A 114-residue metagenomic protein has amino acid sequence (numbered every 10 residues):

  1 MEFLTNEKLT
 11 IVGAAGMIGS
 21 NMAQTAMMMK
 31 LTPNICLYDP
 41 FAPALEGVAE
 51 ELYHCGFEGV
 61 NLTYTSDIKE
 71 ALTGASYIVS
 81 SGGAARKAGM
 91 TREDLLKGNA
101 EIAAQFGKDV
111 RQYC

Functional and structural regions predicted by a protein language model:
N6, L31-A75, A84-R86, M90: Conserved N-terminal Rossmann-fold NAD(P) cofactor-binding segment
I11-V12, L37: Hydrophobic Val/Ile/Leu positions in short beta-strands of Rossmann-like dinucleotide-binding domains
A15: Conserved glycine-rich cofactor-binding loop
G19-S20: N-terminal Rossmann-fold NAD(P) dinucleotide-binding loop
A23-Q24, G107: Generic hydrophobic/aromatic pocket-lining and core-packing "Φ" positions
T25-L31: A short, Lys/Arg-enriched amphipathic alpha-helix followed by its capping loop at the start of a domain
V79-S80: Redox-cofactor binding/interface segments in oxidoreductases and associated redox assembly factors
T91-C114: Rossmann-like NAD(P)(H) cofactor-binding subdomain of soluble oxidoreductases
